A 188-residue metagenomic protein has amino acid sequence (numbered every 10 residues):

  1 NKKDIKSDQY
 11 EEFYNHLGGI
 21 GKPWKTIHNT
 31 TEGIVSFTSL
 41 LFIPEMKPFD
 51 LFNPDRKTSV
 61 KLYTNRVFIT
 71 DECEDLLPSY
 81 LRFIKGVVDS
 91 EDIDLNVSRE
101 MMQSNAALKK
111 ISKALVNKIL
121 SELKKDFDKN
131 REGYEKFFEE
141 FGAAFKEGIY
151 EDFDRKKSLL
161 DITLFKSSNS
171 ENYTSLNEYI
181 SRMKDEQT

Functional and structural regions predicted by a protein language model:
N1-T188: Conserved GHKL (Bergerat-fold) ATPase module
